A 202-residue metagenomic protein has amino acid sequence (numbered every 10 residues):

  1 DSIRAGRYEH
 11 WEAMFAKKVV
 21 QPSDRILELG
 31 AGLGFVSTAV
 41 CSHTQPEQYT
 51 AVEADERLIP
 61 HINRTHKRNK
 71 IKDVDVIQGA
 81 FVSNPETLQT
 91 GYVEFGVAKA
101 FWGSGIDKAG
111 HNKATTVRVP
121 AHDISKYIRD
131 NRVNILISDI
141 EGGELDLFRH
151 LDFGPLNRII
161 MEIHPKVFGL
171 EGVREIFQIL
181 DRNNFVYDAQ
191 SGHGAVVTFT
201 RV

Functional and structural regions predicted by a protein language model:
D1-V202: Phosphate/nucleotide-binding beta-alpha loop and adjacent structural elements of enzyme active sites
